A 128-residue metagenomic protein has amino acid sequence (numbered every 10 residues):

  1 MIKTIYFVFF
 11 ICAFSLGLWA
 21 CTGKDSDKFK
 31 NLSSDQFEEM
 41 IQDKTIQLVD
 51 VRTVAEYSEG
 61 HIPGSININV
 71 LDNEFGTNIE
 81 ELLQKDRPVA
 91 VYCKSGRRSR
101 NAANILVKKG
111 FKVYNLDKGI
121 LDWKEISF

Functional and structural regions predicted by a protein language model:
I2-Y6, L16-D35, I46, A55-P88 (+1 more regions): Rhodanese-like catalytic fold shared by cysteine-dependent sulfurtransferases and DSP/PTP-type phosphatases
C12-A13: Long amphipathic alpha-helical coiled-coil/heptad-repeat bundle
E38-M40: Short amphipathic alpha-helices and their capping/turn segments at secondary-structure boundaries
D43: Periplasmic peptidoglycan-binding/anchoring modules of Gram-negative envelope and division proteins
L48-D50: Structural scaffold elements adjacent to functional motifs in cytosolic proteins
Y92: Short, surface-exposed ligand- or partner-binding patches at beta-edge/loop junctions that are enriched in aromatics
